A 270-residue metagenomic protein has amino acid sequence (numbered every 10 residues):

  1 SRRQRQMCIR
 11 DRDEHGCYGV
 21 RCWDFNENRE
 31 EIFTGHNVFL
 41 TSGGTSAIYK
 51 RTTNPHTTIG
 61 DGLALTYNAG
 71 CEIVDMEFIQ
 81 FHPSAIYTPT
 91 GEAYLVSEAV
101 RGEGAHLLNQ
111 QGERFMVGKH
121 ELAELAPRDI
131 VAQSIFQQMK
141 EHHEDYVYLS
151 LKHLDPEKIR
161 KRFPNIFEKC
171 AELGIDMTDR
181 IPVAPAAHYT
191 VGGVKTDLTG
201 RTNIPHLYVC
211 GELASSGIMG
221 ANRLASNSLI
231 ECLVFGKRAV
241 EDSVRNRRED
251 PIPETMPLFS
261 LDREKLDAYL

Functional and structural regions predicted by a protein language model:
S1-I9: Single conserved hydrophobic/aromatic residue that forms the stacking wall/gate of nucleotide- or nucleobase-binding
R12-Y18: A short, glycine/Asx- and small/polar-enriched loop/turn that sits immediately N-terminal to a beta-strand
D13, L108-H120, E124, I135-Q138 (+3 more regions): Glycine- and aromatic-enriched mobile tails/lids
N26, E30, Y49-T57, G91-L95 (+5 more regions): Alpha-helix capping and helix-loop boundary segments enriched in small/acidic/polar residues
E27-N37, N203-H206: Core beta-strand elements of the Rossmann-like FAD/NAD(P) dinucleotide-binding domain in flavoenzyme oxidoreductases
N37-Y94, K140-E141, N227-R238: Glycine-rich loop(s) and the adjacent beta-strand/alpha-helix scaffold that form part
L65, C71-M177, P182, D242-R248: An anion/pyrophosphate-binding glycine-rich loop and adjacent beta-alpha core in soluble alpha-beta enzymes
R162-Y208: FAD/FMN-dependent oxidoreductases across multiple families
